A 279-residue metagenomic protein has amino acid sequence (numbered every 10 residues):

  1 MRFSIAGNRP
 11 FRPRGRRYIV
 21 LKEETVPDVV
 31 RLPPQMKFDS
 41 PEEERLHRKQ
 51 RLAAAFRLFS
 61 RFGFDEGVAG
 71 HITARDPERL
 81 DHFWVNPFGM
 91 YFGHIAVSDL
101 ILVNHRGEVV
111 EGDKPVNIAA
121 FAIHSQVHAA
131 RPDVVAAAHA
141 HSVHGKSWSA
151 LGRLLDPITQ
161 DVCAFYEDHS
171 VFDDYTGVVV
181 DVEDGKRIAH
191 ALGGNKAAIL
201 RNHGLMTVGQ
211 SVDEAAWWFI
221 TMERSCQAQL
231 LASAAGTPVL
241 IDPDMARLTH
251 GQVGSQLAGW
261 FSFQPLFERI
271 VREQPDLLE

Functional and structural regions predicted by a protein language model:
L21-A55, K196-E279: A conserved C-terminal secondary-structure "cap"
L32, M36-R106: N-terminal low-complexity or amphipathic/hydrophobic leaders
W84, V135-H139, I199: Short glycine-aspartate micro-motif
N104-G145, V182-G194: Short HxH-centered metal-ligating active-site micro-motif
V143-V180, D184: Class I SAM-dependent methyltransferase SAM-binding "motif I" and its flanking Rossmann-like core
S170-T207: A contiguous binding-surface segment within folded domains or other stable secondary-structure elements
